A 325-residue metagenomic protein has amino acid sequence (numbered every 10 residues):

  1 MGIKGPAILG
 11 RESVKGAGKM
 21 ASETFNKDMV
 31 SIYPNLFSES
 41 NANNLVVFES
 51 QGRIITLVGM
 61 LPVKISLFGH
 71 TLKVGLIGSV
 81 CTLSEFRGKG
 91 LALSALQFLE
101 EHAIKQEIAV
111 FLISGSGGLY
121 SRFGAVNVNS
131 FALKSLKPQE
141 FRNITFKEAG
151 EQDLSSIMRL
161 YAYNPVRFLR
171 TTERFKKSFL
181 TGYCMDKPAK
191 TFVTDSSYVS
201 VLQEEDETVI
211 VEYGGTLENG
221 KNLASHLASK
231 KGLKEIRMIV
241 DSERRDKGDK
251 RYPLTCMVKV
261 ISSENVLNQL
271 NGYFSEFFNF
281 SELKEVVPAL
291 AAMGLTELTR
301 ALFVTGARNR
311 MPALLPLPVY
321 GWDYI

Functional and structural regions predicted by a protein language model:
M1-P62, G69-L76, P138-R174, E204-V209: Short amphipathic alpha-helix that is part of the acyltransferase structural core
N43-V47, L57, S79, K187-V193 (+1 more regions): Short hydrophobic/aromatic beta-strand element in the GNAT-like acyltransferase core that lines or flanks the acyl-donor
T82, G88-E101, I113, L217-S229: Conserved acetyl-CoA-binding loop-helix of GNAT-fold acetyltransferases
L96, E101-G115, K231-S242: Conserved GNAT acetyl-CoA-binding A-motif
I104, A125-H226: Amide-forming acyltransferase catalytic core, primarily the GNAT-like/NAT-type and related acyltransferase folds
K105-A109, S114-A132, E243-V260: Conserved active-site alpha-helix within GNAT-family acetyltransferase domains
E212-D246: Long, well-ordered mid-to-C-terminal structural blocks that present hydrophobic/aromatic surfaces
D249-I325: C-terminal functional modules
